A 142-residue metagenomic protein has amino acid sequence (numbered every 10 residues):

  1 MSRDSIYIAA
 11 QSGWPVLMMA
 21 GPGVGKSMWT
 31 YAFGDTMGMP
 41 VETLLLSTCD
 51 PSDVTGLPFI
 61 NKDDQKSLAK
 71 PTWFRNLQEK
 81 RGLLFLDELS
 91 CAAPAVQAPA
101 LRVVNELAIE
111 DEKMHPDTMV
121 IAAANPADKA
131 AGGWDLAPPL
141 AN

Functional and structural regions predicted by a protein language model:
M1-N142: AAA+ P-loop NTPase catalytic core and its hallmark functional loops
